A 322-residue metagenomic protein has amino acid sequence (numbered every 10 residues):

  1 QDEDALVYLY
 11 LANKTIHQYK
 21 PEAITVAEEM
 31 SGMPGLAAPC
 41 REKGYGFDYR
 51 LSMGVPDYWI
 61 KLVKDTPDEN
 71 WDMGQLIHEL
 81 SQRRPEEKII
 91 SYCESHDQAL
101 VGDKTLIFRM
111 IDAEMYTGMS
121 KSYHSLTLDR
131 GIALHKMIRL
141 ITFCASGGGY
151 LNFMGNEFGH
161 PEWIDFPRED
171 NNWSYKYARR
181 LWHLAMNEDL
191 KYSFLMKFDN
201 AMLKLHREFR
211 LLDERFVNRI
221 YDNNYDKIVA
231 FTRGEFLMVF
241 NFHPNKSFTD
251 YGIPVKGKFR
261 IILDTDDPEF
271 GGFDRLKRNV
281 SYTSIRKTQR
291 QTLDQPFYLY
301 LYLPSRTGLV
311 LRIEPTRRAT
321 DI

Functional and structural regions predicted by a protein language model:
Q1, K121-G131, H183-S193, Q295-Y300: Active-site rim elements
D2-E169, Y175, R207, L211-Y251 (+3 more regions): Conserved alpha/beta catalytic core and glycan-binding cleft of carbohydrate-active enzymes
Y10-K14, K20, R179-R219, T307-V310: Aromatic- and carboxylate-lined catalytic core of secreted/periplasmic carbohydrate-active enzymes
W71-Q75, I138, K204, N279-R290: A general structural signal for short secondary-structure boundary/capping elements
A178, A185-N187, P254-K256, D264 (+2 more regions): A structural detector for beta-sheet-dominated domains
G234, R278-I322: C-terminal beta-strand-rich structural cap/linker in extracellular carbohydrate-active enzymes
K258-T292: Trp/Gly-enriched beta-strand surface patches
